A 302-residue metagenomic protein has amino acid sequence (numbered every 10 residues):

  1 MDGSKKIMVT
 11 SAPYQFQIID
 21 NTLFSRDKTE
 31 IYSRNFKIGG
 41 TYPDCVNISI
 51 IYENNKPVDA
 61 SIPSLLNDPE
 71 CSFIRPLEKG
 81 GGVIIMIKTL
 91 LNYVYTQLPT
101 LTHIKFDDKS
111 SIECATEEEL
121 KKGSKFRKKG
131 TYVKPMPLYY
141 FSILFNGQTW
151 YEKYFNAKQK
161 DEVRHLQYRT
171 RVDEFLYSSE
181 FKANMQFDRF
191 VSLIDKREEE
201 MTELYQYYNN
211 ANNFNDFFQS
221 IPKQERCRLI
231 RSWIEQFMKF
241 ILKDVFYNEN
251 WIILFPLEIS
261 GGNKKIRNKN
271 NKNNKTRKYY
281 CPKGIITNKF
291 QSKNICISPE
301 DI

Functional and structural regions predicted by a protein language model:
M1-K264, I295-I297, I302: Non-catalytic substrate-recognition and accessory regions of acyl/acetyltransferase enzymes
S260-D301: Arg/Lys-rich, intrinsically disordered low-complexity tails that mediate electrostatic binding and condensation
